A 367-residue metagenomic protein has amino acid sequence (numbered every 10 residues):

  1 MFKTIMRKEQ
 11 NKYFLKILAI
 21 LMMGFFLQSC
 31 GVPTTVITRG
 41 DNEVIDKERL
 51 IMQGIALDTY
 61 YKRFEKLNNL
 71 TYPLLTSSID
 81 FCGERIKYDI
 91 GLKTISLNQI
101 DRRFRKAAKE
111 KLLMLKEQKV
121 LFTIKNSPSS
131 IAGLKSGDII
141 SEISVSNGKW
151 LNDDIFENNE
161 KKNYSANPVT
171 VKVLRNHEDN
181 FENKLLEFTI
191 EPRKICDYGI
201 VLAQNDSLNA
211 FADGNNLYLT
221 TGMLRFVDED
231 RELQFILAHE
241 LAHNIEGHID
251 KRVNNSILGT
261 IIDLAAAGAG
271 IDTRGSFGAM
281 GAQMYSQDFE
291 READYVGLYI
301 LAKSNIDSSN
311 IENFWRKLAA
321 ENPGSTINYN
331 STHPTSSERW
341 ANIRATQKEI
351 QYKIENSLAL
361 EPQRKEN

Functional and structural regions predicted by a protein language model:
F26-S29: C-terminal motif of bacterial Sec signal peptides marking the signal peptidase cleavage site
T35-D89, I271-N330: Short helix/loop segments within enzyme catalytic domains that coordinate or immediately flank catalytic cofactors
G54, T59-F122, E187-E191: PDZ/PDZ-like peptide-tail recognition elements
N98-L112, I195-N215: Catalytic zinc-binding patch centered on the HExxH motif and its immediate surroundings that defines zinc-dependent
S129-D153: Conserved PDZ fold ligand-binding element
F156-G199: PDZ-domain C-terminal substructure recognizer with occasional recognition of PDZ-binding tails
M223, D228-E232, L241-L258: Catalytic Zn2+-binding segment of zinc metalloproteases
I249-G278: Post-HEXXH active-site segment of zinc metalloproteases
